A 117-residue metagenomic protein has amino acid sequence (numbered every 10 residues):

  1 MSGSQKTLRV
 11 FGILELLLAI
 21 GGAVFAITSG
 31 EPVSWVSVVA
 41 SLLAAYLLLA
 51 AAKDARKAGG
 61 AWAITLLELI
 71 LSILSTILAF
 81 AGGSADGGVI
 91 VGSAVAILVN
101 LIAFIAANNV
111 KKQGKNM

Functional and structural regions predicted by a protein language model:
M1-G21, A106-Q113: Cytosolic juxtamembrane helix and N-cap/initiation of the first transmembrane helix
M1-G3, A52-G60, K115-M117: Membrane-interface helix-boundary motifs at transmembrane edges
E15, S84-M117: Alpha-helical membrane-associated segments of multi-pass integral membrane proteins
L17-G21, E68-L78: Aromatic-anchored segments of alpha-helical transmembrane domains
F25-V36, F80-G92: Membrane-helix interface and helix-disruption motif detector
V33-L47: Generic alpha-helical transmembrane segments
S41, W62-S72, S93-L101: Hydrophobic alpha-helical segments of small multi-pass membrane proteins
L47-I73: Loop-to-transmembrane helix junctions at the membrane interface
